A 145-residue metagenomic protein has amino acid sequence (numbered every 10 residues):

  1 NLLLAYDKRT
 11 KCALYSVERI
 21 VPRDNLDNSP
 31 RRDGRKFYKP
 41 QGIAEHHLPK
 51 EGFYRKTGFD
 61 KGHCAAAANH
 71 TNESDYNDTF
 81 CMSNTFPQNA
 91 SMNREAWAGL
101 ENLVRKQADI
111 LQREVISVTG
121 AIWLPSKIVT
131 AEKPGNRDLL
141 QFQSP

Functional and structural regions predicted by a protein language model:
L2-K61: Short, His- and charge-rich active-site/binding loops that engage polyanionic ligands
I43-P145: Domain-level detector of nuclease and nuclease-like folds in predominantly extracellular/periplasmic contexts
